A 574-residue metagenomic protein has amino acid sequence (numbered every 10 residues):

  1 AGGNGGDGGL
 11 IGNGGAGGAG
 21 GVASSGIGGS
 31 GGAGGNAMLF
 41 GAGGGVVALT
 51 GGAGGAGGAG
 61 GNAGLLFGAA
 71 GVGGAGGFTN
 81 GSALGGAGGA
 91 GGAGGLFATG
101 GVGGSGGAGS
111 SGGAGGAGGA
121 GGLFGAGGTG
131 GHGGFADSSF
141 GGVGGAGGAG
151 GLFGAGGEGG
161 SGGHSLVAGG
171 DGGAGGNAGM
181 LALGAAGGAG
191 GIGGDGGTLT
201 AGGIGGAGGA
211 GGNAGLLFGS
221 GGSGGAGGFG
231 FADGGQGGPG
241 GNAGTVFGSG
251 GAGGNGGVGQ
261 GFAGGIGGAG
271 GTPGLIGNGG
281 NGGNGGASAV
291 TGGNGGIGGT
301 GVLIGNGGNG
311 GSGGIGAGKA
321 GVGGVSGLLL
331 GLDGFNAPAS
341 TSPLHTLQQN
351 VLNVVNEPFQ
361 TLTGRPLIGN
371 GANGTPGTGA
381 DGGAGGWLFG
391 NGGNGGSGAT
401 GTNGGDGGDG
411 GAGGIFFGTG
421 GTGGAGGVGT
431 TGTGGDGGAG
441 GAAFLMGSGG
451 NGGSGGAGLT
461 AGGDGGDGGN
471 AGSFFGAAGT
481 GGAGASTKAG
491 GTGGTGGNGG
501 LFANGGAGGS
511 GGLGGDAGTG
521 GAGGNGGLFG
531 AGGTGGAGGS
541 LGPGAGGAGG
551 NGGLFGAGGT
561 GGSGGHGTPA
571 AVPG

Functional and structural regions predicted by a protein language model:
A1-G574: Long, compositionally biased tandem-repeat segments
